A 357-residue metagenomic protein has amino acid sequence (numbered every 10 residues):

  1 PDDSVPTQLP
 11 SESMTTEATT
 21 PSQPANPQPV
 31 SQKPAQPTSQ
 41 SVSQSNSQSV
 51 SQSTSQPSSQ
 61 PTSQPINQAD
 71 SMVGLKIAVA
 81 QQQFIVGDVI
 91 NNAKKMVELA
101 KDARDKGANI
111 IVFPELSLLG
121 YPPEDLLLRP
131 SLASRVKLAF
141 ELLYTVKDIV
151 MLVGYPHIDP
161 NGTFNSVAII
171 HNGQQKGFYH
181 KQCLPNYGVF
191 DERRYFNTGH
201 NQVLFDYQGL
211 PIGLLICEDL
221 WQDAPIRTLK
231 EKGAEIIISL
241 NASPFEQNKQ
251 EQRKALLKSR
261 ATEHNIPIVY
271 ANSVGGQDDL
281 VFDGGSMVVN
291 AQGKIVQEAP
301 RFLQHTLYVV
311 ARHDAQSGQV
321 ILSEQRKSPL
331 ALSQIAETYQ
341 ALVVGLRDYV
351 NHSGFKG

Functional and structural regions predicted by a protein language model:
P1-P10, M14-P34, S39, Q44 (+2 more regions): Enzyme catalytic cores with a strong preference for nitrogen-chemistry domains
